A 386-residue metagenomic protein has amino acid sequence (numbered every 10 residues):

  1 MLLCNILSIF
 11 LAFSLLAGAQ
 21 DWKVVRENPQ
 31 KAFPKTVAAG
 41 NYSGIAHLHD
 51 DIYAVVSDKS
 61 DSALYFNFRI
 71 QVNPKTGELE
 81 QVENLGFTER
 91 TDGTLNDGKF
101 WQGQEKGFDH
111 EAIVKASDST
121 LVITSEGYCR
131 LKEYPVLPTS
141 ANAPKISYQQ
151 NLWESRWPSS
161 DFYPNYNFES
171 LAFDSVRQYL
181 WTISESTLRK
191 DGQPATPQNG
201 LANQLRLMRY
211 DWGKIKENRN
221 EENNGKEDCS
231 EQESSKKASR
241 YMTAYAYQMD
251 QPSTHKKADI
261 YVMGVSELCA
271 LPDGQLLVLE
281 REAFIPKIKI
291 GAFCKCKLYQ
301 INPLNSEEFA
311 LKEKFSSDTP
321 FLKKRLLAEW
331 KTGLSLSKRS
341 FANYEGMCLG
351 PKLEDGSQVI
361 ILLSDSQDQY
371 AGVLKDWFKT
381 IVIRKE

Functional and structural regions predicted by a protein language model:
M1-D21: Bacterial Sec-dependent N-terminal signal peptides
Q20-E386: Sequence/structural signature of beta-propeller domains
